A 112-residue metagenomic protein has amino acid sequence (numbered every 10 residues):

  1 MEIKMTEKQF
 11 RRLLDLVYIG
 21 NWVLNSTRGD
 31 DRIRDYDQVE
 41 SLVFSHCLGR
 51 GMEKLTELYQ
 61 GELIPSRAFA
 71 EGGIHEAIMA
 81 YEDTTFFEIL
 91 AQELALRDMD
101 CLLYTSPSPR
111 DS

Functional and structural regions predicted by a protein language model:
M1-E7, R11, Y18-L24: Short N-terminal edge-element motif at the start of the domain
R11-R12, S108: Basic side chains
L14-V17, T105: A generic alpha-helix structural signal
W22-A95: Structured domain cores in non-transmembrane regions
E76, L102-L103: Short secondary-structure transition/capping segments
L96, D100-C101: Extended, compositionally biased interaction tracts of eukaryotic scaffold proteins
Y104-D111: Conserved small/polar residues in nucleotide/adenosyl-binding loops
